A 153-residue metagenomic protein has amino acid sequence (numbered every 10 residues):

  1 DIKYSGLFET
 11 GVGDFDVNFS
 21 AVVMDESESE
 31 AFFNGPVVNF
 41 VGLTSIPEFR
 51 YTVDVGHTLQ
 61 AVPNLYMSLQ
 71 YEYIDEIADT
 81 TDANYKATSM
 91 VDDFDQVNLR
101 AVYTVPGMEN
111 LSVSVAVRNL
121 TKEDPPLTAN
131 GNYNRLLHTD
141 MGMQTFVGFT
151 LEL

Functional and structural regions predicted by a protein language model:
D1-T81: Gram-negative outer-membrane beta-barrel transporters
I2-G6, V53-H57, L99-Y103, V115-V117 (+1 more regions): Residues on the lipid-exposed face of transmembrane beta-strands in outer-membrane beta-barrel proteins
T10, I46, Q60, M90-D92 (+2 more regions): Surface-exposed coil/turn segments at beta-strand junctions on protein surfaces, enriched
P36-G42, A83-S89, N132-L137: Extracellular loop and loop/strand-boundary signature of outer-membrane beta-barrel proteins
V41, S45-Y51, D93-V97, M141-T145: Residues that define the transmembrane beta-barrel architecture of outer-membrane proteins
D75-T81, Y103-L153: C-terminal beta-signal and adjacent terminal beta-strands/loops of Gram-negative outer-membrane beta-barrel proteins
Y85-V91, D95-V102, L111-S112: Outer membrane beta-barrel transmembrane domains
